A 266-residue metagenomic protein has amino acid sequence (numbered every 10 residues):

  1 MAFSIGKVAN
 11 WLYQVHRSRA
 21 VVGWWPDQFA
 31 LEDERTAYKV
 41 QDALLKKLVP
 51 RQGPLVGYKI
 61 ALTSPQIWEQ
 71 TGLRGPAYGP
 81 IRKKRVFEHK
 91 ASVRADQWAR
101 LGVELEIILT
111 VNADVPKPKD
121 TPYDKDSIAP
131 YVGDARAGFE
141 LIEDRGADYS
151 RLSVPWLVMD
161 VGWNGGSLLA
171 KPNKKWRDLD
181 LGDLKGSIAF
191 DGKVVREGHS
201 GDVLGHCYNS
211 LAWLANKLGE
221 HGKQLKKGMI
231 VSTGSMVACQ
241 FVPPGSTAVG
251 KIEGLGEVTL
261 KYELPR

Functional and structural regions predicted by a protein language model:
A2-H206, P243, T247, L255-P265: Catalytic-core "active-site belt" of small-molecule-metabolizing enzymes, emphasizing His/Asp/Glu-rich regions
S210-P243: A conserved acidic, glycine/proline-rich C-terminal tail/linker
